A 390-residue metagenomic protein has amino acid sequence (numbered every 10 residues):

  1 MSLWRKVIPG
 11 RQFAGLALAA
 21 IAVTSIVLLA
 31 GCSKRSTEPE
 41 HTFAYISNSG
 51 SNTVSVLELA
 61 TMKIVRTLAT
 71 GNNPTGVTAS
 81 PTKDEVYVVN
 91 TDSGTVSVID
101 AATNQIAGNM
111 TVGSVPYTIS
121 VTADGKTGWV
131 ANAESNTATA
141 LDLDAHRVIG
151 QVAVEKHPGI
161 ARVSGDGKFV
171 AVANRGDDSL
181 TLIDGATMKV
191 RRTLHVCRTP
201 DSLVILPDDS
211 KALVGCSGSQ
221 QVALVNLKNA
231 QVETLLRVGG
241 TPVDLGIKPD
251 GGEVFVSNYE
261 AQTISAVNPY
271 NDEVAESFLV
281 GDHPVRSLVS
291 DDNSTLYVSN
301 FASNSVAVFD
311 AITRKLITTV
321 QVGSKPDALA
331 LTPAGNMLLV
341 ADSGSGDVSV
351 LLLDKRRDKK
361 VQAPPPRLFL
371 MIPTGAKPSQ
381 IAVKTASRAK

Functional and structural regions predicted by a protein language model:
S2-L18: Bacterial N-terminal signal peptides that target proteins for export
A17-L28: Bacterial N-terminal signal peptides
I26-K390: Predominantly soluble domains enriched in secretory-pathway, periplasmic, or organellar proteins
